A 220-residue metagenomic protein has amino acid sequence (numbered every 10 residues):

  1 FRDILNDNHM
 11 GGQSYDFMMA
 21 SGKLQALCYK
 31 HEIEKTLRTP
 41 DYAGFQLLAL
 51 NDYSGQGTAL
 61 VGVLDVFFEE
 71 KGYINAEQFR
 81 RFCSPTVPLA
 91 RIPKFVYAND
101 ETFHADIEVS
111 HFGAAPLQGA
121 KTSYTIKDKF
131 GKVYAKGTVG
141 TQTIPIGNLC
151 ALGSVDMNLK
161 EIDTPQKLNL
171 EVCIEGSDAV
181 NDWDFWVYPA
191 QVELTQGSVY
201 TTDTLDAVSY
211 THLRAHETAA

Functional and structural regions predicted by a protein language model:
F1-Q118: Substrate-binding clefts and catalytic carboxylate motifs of secreted carbohydrate-active enzymes
T102-G140, Q166-E175: Beta-strand-rich binding/interaction modules
T102-H104, K121, L152-S154, V180-D182: Intrinsic-disorder/low-complexity, polar/charged segments enriched in Ser/Thr/Lys/Arg/Asp/Glu/Gln
V133-D163: Intrinsically disordered, low-complexity Pro/Gly/Ser/Thr-rich segments with frequent PxxP/GP/PP motifs and embedded
I162-Q191: Terminal connector regions
F185-T204: Low-complexity, Pro/Ser/Thr- and charge-rich linker/hinge segments at domain boundaries
A207-S209: Acidic, proline/serine/threonine- and glycine-rich low-complexity intrinsically disordered segments
T211-T218: Conserved small/polar residues in nucleotide/adenosyl-binding loops
